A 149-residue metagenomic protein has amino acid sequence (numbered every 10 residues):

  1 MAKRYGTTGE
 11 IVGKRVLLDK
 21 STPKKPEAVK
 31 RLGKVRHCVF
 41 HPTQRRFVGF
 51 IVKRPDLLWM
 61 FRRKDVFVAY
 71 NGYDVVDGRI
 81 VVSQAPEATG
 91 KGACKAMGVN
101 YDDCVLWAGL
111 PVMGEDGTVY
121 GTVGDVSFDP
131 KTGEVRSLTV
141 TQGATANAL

Functional and structural regions predicted by a protein language model:
M1-L149: Peripheral interaction segments used for macromolecular assembly
